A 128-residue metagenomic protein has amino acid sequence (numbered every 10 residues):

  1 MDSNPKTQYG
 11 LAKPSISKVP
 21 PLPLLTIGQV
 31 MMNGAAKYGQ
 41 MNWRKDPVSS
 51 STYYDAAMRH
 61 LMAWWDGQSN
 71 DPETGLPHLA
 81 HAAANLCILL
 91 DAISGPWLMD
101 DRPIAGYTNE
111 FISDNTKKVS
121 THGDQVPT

Functional and structural regions predicted by a protein language model:
M1-T128: Intrinsically disordered, low-complexity regulatory regions that flank transcription factor DNA-binding cores
